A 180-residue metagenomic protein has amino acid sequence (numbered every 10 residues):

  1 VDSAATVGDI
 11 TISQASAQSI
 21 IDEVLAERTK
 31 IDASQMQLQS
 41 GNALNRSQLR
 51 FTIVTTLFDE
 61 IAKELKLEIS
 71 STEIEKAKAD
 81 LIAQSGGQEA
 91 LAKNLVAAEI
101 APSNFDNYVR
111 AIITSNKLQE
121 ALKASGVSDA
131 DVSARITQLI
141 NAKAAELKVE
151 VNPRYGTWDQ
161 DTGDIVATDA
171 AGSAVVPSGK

Functional and structural regions predicted by a protein language model:
V1-N42, T137-K180: Short, low-structural-confidence N-terminal segments
D2-I100: N-terminal targeting/tethering segments
G41-E64, L91-P153: Solvent-exposed, amphipathic alpha-helical "stalk/arm" or coiled-coil-like segments used as scaffolds
I74-A79, V109, R154-D159: Short linear loop/turn motifs
G86-L91, K123, A167-T168: Short alpha-helix boundary/capping motifs
